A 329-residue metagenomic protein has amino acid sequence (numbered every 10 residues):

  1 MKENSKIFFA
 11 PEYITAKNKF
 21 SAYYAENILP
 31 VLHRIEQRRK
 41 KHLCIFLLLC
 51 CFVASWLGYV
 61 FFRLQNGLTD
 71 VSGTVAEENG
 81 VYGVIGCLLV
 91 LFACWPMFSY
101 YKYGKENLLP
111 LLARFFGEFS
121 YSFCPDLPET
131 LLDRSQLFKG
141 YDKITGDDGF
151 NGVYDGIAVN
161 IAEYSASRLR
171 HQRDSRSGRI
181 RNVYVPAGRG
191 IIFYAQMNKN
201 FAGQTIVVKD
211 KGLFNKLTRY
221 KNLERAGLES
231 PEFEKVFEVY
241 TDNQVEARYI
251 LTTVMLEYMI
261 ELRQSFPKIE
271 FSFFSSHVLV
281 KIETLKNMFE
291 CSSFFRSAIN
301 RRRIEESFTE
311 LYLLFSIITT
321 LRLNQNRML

Functional and structural regions predicted by a protein language model:
M1-K41: Cytosolic juxtamembrane N-terminal segments of multi-pass membrane proteins
A10, I14, P110, F116 (+2 more regions): Charged, low-complexity intrinsically disordered regions
L29-L47, S72-V81: Short, Lys/Arg-rich cytosolic juxtamembrane segment immediately N-terminal
K40-R63, V84-C87: Canonical alpha-helical transmembrane segments of integral membrane proteins
F62-L88: Hydrophobic alpha-helical transmembrane segments
G73, S177-I180: Intrinsic-disorder/low-complexity loop/linker signature
G83-E106: Transmembrane alpha-helices and immediately adjacent membrane-cytoplasm interface residues in multi-pass integral
